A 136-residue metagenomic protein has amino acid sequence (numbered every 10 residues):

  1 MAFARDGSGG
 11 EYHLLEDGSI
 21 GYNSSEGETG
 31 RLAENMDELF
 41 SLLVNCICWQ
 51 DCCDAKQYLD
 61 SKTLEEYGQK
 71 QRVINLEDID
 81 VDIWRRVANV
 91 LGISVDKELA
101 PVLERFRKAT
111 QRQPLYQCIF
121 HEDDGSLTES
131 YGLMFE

Functional and structural regions predicted by a protein language model:
M1-E136: A C-terminal-region feature
